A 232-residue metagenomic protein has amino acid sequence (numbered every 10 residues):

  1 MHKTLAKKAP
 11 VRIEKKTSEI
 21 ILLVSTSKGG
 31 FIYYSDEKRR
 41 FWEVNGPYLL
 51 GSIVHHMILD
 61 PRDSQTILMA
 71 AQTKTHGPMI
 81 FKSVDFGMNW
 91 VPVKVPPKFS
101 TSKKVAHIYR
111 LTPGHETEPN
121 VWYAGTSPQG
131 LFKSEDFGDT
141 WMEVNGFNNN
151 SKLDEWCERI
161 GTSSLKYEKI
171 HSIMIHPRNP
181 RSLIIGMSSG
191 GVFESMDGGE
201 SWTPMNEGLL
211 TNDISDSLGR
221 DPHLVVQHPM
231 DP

Functional and structural regions predicted by a protein language model:
M1-P232: Extracellular glycan-interacting surfaces
